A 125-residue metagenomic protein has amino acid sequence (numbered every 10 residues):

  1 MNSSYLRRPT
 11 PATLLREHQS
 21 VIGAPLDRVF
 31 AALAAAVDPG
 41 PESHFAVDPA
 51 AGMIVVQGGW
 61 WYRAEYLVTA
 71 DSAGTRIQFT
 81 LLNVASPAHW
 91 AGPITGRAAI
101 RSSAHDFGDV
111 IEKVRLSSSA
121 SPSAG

Functional and structural regions predicted by a protein language model:
M1, A34, V84-G125: A conserved amphipathic terminal alpha-helix motif
M1, V47-V56, A120: Short, hydrophobic/aromatic-rich segments at coil-to-beta transitions
M1-H44: Hydrophobic ligand-binding cavity/cleft-lining segments
T10-A12, Q57-W60, D71-A73: A generic structural micro-feature
Q19, S43-A46, R63-A70, T80-L81: Hydrophobic/aromatic beta-strand elements that line small-molecule binding cavities or substrate pockets in beta-rich
I22-A24, Y62, N83-P87: Beta-strand elements of well-folded, non-transmembrane domains
G23-D27, V68-R76: A short, structured loop/turn motif at beta-sheet edges
R28, M53-V55, R76-Q78: General beta-strand recognition
